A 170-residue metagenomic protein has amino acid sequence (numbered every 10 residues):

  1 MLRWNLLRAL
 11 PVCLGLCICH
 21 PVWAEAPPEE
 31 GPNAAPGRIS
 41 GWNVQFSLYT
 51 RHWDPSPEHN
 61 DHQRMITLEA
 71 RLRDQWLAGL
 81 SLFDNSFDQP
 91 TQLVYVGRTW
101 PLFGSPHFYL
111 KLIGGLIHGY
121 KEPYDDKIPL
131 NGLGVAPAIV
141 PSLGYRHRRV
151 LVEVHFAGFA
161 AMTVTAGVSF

Functional and structural regions predicted by a protein language model:
M1-G37: Cleavable N-terminal export/targeting peptides
A24-L72, S81-D84, L93: Short glycine/proline- and aromatic-enriched beta-strand/turn motifs that initiate or cap beta-hairpins
S40, N60-I66, D74, D88-V94 (+3 more regions): Residues that define the transmembrane beta-barrel architecture of outer-membrane proteins
V44-F46, A78-L80, L110-G114, L143 (+2 more regions): Membrane-embedded beta-strand positions of outer-membrane beta-barrel proteins
L48-R51, A161-F170: Outer-membrane beta-barrel "beta-signal"
P55-H59, L112-A136: Outer-membrane beta-barrel translocator/channel fold
A70, R98-W100, G144-H147, F156 (+1 more regions): Residue-level signature of outer-membrane beta-barrel architecture
D74-A78, P106-F108, R149-V152, M162: Repeated loop/turn-to-beta-strand initiation elements of outer-membrane beta-barrel proteins
